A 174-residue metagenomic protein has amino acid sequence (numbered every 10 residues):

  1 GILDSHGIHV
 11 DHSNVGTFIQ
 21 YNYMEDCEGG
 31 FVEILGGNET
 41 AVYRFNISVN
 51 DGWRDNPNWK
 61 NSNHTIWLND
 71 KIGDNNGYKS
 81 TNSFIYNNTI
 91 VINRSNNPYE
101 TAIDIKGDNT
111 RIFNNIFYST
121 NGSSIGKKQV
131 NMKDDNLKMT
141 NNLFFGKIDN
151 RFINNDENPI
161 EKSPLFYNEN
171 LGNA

Functional and structural regions predicted by a protein language model:
G1-N173: Glycine- and acidic/polar-rich repeat regions and solenoidal domains
